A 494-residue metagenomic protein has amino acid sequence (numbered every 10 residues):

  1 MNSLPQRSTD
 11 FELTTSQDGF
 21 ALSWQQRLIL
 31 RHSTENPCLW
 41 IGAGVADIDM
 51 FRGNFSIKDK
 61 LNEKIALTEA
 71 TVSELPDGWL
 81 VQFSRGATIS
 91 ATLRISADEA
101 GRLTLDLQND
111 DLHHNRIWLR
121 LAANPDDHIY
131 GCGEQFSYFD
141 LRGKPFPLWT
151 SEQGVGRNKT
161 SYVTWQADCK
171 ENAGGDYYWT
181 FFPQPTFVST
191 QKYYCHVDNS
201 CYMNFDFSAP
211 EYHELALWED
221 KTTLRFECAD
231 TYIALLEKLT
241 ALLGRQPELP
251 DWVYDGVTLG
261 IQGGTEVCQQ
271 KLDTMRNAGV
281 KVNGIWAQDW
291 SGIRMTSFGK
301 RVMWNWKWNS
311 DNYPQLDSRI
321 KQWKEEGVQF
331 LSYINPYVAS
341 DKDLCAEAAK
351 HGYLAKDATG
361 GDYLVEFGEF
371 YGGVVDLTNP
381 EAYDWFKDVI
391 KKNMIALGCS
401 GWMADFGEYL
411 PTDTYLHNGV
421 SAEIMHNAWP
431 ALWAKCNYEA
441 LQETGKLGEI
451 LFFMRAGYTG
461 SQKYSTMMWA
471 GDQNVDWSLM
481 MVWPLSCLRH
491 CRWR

Functional and structural regions predicted by a protein language model:
M1-L67: Long, charged/polar, low-complexity intrinsically disordered N-terminal extensions that precede catalytic
L4-D18, L75-P76, S84-G86, D98-R102 (+1 more regions): Catalytic-domain carbohydrate-binding cleft regions of carbohydrate-active enzymes
F11, F20, T68-A70, A91-L93 (+1 more regions): Residue-level detector of beta-strand structural context in well-folded domains
D49-Q108: Extended, loop-rich substrate-binding clefts of extracytoplasmic carbohydrate-active enzymes
